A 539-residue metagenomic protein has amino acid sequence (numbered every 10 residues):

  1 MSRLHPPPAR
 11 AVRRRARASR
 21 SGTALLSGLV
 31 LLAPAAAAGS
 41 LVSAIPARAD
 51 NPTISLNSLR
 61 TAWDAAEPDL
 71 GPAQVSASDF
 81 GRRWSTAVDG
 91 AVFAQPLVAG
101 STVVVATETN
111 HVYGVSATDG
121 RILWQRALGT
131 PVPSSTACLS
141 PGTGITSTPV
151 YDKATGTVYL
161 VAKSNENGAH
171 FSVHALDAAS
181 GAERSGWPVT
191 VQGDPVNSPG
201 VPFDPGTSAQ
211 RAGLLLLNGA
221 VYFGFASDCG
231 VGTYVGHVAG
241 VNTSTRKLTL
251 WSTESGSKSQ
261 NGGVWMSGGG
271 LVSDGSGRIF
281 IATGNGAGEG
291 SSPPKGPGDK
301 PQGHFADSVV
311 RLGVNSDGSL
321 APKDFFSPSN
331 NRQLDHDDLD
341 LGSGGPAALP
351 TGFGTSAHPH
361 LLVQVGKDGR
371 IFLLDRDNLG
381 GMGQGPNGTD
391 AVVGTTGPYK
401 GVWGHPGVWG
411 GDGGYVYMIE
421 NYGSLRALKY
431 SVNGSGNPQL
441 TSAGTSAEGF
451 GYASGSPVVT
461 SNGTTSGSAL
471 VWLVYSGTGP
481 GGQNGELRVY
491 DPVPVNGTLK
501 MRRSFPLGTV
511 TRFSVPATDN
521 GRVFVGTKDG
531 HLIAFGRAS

Functional and structural regions predicted by a protein language model:
S2-A49: Secretory targeting and sorting signals
A11-R15, S442-G444, V489: Cytoplasmic membrane-interface segments at the C-terminal ends of transmembrane helices
D50-G352, H360-G381, K400-L428, S454-S461 (+2 more regions): Mobile, glycine-rich extracellular loop/lid and propeptide segments that shape or gate substrate/ligand access
G383-G401, Q439-A447, M501-S504: Inter-blade linker and blade-boundary elements of WD-repeat/beta-propeller domains
R426-T460: A beta-strand-loop signature enriched in Asp, Gly, Thr, and Trp that corresponds to the sialidase/neuraminidase Asp-box
S435, A538-S539: Short, charged low-complexity linker/loop segments at the C-terminal edge of domains
